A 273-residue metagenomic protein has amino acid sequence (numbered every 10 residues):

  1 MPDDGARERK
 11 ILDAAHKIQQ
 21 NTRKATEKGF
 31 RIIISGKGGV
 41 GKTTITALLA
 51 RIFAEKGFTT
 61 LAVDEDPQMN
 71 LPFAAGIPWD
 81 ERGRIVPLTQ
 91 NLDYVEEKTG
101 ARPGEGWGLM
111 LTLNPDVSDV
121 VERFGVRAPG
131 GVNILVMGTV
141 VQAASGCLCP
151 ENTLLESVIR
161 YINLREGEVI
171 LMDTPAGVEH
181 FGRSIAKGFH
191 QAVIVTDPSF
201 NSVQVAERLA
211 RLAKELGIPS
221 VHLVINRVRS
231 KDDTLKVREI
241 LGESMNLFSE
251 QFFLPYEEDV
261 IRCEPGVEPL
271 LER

Functional and structural regions predicted by a protein language model:
M1-K17, K214-R273: C-terminal lobe/tail of nucleotide-utilizing enzymes
M1-V40, A47-T59, Q68-E81: Extreme N-terminal, non-catalytic leader segments that precede Walker-type/kinase nucleotide-binding cores
T46-A47, E207: Motif I (Walker A/P-loop) of helicase-class P-loop NTPases
I52-P129: N-terminal phosphate/diphosphate-binding loop that engages ATP/GTP or pyrophosphate donors across diverse enzyme folds
P67-Q68, V140-Q142, A176-G177, S199-N201 (+2 more regions): Conserved nucleotide-binding/hydrolysis micro-motifs of P-loop NTPases
V136, I194-D197, L223-N226: Conserved beta-strand segments of the P-loop GTPase G domain that flank and frequently precede/overlap
V136-A143, C147-L148, I159-F181: Switch II (G3) loop of P-loop NTPases
S157-E166, H180-F200: Inter-motif core of Ras-like GTPase G domains
